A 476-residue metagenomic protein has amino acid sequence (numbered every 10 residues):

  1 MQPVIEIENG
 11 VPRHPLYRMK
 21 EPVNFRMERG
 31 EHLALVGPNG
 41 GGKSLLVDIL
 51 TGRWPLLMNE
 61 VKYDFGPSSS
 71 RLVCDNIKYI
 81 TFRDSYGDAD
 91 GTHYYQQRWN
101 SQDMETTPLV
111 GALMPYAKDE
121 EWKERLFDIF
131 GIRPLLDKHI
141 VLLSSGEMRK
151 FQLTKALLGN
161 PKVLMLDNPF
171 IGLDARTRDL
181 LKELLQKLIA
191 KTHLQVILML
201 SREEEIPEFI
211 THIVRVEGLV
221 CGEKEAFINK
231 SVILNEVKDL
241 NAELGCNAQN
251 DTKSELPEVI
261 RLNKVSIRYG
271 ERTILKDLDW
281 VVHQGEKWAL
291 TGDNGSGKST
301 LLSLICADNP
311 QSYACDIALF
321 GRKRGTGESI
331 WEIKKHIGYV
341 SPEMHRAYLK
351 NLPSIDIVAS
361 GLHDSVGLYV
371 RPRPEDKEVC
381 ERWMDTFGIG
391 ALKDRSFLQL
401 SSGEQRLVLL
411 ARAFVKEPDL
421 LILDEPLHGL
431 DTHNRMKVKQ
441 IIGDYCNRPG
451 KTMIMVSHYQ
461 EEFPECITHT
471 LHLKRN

Functional and structural regions predicted by a protein language model:
I5, R18-P22, I260, I274-D277 (+1 more regions): Conserved structural motif at the start of ABC-family nucleotide-binding domains
V36-P38, T291-D293: The feature captures the beta-strand-to-loop junction immediately N-terminal to the Walker
V47-K118, S303-V366: ABC ATPase nucleotide-binding domain signature region
D119-L135, P374-L392: Conserved ABC ATPase "signature" region
H139-L143, P372, S396-L400, E404: Conserved ABC ATPase signature
Q152-L153, L410: Hydrophobic anchor residue at the start of the ABC signature
L164-N168, L421-E425: Catalytic Walker B motif of ABC-type/P-loop ATPase nucleotide-binding domains
